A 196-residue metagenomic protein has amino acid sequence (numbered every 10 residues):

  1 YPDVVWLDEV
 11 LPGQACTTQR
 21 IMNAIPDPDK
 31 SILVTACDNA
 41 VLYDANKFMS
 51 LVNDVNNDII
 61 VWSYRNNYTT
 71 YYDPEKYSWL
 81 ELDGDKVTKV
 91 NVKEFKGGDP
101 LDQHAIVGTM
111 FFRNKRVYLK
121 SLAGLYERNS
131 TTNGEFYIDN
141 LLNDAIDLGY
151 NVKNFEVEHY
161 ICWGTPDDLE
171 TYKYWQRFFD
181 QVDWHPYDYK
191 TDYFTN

Functional and structural regions predicted by a protein language model:
Y1-L82: Conserved beta-loop-beta/alpha segment of the NTase-like Rossmann-fold superfamily that binds/positions NTPs
V5-D8, P12, T109, Y160-W163: Short N-terminal micro-motifs specific to bacterial/archaeal maturation and metal-cluster initiation sites
K86-I161, D167-E170, Y174-K190: Catalytic-core segments of class I nucleotidyltransferases/pyrophosphorylases that form NMP-activated intermediates
D192-N196: Domain-scale signature associated with acetyltransferase and cell-envelope carbohydrate enzymes
